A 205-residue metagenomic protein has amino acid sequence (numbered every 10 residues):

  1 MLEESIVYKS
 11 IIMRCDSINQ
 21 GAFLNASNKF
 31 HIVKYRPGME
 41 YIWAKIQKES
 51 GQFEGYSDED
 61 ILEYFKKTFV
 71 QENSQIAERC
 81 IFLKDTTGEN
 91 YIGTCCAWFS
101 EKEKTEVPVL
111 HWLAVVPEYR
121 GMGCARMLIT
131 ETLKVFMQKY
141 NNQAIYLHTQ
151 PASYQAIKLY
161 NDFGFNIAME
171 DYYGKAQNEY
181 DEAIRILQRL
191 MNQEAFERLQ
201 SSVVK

Functional and structural regions predicted by a protein language model:
M1-N28: Acyl-donor-binding surface of acyltransferase catalytic domains
L2-E4, Y160-E170: Conserved acetyl-CoA-binding loop of GNAT-fold acetyltransferases
F30-K45: A short beta-loop-alpha structural element at the N-terminal edge of CoA-dependent acyl/N-acetyltransferase catalytic
Y35, L113-V115, T149: Hydrophobic adenine-recognition pocket in adenosine-nucleotide-binding enzymes
K48-V115: A conserved beta-strand-loop-helix scaffold within acyl/acetyltransferase catalytic domains
W112-V115, G121-F136, K158-D162: Conserved acetyl-CoA-binding loop-helix of GNAT-fold acetyltransferases
F136-T149: Conserved GNAT acetyl-CoA-binding A-motif
L147-I157, Y173-I184: Conserved beta-strand-loop-alpha-helix junction that forms the acyl-donor binding cleft
